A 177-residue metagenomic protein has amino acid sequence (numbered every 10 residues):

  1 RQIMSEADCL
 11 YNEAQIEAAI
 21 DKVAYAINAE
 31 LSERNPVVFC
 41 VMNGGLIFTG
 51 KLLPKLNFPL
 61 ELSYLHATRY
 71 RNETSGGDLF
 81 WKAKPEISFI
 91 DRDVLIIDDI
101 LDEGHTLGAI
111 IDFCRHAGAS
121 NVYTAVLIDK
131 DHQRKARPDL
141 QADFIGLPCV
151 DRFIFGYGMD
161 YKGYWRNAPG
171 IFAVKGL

Functional and structural regions predicted by a protein language model:
R1-L177: PRPP-associated nucleotide enzymes
